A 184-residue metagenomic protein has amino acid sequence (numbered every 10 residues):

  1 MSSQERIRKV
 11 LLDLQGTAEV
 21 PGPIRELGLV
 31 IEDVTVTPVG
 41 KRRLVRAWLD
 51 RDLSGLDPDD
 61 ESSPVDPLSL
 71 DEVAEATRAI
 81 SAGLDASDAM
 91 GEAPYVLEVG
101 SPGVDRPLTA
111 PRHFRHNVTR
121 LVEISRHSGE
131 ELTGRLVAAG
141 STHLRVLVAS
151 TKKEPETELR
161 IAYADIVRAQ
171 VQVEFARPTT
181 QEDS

Functional and structural regions predicted by a protein language model:
M1-S184: Short Lys/Arg-rich amphipathic alpha-helical segments
